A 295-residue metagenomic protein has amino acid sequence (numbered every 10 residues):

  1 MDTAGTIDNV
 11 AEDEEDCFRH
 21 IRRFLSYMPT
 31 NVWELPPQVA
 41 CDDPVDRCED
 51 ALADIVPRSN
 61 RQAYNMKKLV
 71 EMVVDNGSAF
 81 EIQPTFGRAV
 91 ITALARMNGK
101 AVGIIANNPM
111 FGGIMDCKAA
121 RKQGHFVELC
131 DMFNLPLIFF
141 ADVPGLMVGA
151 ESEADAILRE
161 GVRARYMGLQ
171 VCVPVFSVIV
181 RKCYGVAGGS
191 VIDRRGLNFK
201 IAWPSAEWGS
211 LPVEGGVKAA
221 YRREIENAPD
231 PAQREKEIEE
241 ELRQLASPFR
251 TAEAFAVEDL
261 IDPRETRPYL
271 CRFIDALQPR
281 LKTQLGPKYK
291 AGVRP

Functional and structural regions predicted by a protein language model:
D2-P295: Ligand-binding clefts of soluble mixed alpha/beta catalytic domains
